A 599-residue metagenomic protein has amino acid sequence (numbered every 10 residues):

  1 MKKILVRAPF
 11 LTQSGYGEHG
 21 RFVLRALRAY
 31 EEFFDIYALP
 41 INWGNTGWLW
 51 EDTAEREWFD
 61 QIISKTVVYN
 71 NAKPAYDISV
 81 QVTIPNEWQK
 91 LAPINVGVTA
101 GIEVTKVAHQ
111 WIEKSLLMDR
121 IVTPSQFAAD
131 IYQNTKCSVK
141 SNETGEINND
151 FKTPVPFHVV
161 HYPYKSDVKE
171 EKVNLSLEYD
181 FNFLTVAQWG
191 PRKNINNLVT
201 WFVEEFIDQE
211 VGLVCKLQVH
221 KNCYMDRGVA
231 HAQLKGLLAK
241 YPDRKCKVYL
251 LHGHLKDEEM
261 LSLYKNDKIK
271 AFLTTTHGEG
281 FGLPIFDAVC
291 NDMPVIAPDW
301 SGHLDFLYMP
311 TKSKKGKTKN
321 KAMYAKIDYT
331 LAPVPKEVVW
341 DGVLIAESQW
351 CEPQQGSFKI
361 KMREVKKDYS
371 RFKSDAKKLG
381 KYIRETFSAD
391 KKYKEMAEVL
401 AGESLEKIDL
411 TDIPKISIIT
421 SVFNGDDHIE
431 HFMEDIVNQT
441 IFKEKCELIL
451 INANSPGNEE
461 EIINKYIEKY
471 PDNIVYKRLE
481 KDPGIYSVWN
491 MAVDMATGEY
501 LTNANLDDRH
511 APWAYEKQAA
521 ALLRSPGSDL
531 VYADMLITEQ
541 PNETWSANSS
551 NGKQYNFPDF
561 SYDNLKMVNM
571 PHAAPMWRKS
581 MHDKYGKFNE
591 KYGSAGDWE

Functional and structural regions predicted by a protein language model:
L5, N45-I131: Extended catalytic core of nucleotide-activated donor transferases of GT-like folds
M260, L479-A496: Glycine-rich, basic loop-to-helix element that forms the pyrophosphate-binding segment of sugar-nucleotide handling
Q349, Y555-M576: A recurrent flexible, glycine/aromatic-enriched loop bordering the glycosyltransferase active site that acts as
E434-K445: Short, acidic, metal-binding catalytic loop of nucleotide-sugar glycosyltransferases
N452-E461, K481, N505: A conserved acidic beta->alpha catalytic loop
L501: Short aromatic/hydrophobic "clamp" motif used to bind/position activated sugar donors
W513-S546: Conserved donor NDP-sugar-binding/catalytic core segment of glycosyltransferases
G593-E599: Acidic donor-binding loop at a coil-to-helix junction in glycosyltransferase catalytic cores that engages
